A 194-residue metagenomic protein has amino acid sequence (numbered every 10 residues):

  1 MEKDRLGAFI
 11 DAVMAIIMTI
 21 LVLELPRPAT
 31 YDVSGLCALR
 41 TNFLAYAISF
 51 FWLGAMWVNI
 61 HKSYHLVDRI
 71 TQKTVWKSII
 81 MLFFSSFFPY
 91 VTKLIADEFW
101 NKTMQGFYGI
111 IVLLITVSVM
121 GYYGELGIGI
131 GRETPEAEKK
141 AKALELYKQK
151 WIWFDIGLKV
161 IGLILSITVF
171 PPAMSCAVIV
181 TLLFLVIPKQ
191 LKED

Functional and structural regions predicted by a protein language model:
K3, M56-D68, L185-E193: C-terminal ends of transmembrane helices
L6-P26: The first (N-terminal) embedded transmembrane alpha-helix
I10, V75-L82, L146-I156: Select subsegments of transmembrane alpha-helices in polytopic membrane proteins, especially boundary-proximal
P26, T30, F51-H65, S86-F99: Membrane-helix exit/interface motif
C37, T41-S49, N101-V119: Alpha-helical transmembrane segments
W52-N59, V117-E133: Membrane-water interface of transmembrane alpha-helices
F83-V91, G109-E125: Mid-bilayer segments of alpha-helical transmembrane spans in multi-pass integral membrane proteins that mediate
Q105-G109, A173-F184: Hydrophobic core segments of alpha-helical transmembrane domains in multi-pass membrane proteins
